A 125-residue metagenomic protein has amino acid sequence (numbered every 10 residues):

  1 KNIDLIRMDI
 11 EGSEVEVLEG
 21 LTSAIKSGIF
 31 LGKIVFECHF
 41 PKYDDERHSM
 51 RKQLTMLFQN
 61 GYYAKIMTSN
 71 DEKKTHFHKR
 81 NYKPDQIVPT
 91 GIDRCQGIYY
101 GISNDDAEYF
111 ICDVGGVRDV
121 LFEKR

Functional and structural regions predicted by a protein language model:
K1-K124: Conserved acidic-Pro-Pro-aromatic motif
